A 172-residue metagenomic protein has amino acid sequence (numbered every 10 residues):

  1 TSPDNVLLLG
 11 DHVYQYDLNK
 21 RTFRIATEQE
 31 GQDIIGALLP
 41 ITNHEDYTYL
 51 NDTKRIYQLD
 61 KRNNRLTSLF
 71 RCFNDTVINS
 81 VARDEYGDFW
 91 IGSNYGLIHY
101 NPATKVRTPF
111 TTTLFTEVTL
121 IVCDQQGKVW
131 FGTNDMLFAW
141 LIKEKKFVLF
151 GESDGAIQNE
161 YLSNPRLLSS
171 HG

Functional and structural regions predicted by a protein language model:
T1-G172: Carboxylate-rich, polar loop motifs that coordinate divalent cations or form catalytic acidic clusters
